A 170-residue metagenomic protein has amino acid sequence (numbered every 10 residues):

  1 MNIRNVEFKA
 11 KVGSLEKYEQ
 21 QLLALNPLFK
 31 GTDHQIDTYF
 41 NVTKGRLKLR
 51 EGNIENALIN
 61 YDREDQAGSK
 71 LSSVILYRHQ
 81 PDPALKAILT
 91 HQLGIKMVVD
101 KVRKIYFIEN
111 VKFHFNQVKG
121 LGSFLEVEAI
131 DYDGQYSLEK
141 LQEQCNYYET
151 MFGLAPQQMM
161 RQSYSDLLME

Functional and structural regions predicted by a protein language model:
M1-V111, M151-E170: N-terminal strand-loop-strand beta-hairpin
G68-S73, L125-E126, Y136-L138: A short, polar/proline- and glycine-enriched secondary-structure boundary/capping micro-motif
I95-Q135: Conserved, surface-exposed functional patches that form binding/active-site neighborhoods
G134-M160: Mixed-charge, glycine-accented linear interaction segment located at domain edges/termini
